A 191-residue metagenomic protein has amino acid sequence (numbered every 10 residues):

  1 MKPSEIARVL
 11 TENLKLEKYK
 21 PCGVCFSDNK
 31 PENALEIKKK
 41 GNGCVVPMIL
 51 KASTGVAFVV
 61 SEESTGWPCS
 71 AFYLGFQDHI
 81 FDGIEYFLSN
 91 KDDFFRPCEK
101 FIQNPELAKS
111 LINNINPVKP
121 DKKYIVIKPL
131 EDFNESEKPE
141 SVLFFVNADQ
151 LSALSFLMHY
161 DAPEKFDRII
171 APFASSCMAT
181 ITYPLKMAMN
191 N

Functional and structural regions predicted by a protein language model:
P3-N191: Acidic, serine/proline-rich low-complexity intrinsically disordered regions
